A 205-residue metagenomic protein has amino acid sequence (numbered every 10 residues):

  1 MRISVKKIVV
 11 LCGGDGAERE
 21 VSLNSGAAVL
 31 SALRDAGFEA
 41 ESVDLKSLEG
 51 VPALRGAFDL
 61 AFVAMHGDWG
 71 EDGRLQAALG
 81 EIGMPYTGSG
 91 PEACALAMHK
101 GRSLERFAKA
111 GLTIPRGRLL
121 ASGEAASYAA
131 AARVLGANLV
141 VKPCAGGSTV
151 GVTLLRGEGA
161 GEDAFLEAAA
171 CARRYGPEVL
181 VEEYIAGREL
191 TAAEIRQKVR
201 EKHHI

Functional and structural regions predicted by a protein language model:
M1-E92, L96-E105, K109, A121-A130: ATP-binding N-terminal substructure of ATP-dependent carboxylate-amine bond-forming enzymes
S22, P115-G117, N138-A168, E189-T191: Glycine-rich phosphate-binding loop of ATP-grasp-fold ATP-dependent ligases
L60, L139, E194: Short, Asp-centered acidic motifs that coordinate Mg2+ and/or phosphate in catalytic or ligand-binding sites
G83-S89, I114, E201-H203: Short hydrophobic/aromatic-enriched beta-strand-loop microsegments
Y86-G88, R116, V141, V181: General beta-strand structural signal in soluble alpha/beta enzymes
R106-I114, C171: Basic phosphate/pyrophosphate-binding loop/patch that engages nucleotide-derived ligands
F107-A108, A132-V152, G176-A186: ATP-grasp fold ATP-binding core
A160-I205: Phosphate-binding site of ATP-dependent enzymes
